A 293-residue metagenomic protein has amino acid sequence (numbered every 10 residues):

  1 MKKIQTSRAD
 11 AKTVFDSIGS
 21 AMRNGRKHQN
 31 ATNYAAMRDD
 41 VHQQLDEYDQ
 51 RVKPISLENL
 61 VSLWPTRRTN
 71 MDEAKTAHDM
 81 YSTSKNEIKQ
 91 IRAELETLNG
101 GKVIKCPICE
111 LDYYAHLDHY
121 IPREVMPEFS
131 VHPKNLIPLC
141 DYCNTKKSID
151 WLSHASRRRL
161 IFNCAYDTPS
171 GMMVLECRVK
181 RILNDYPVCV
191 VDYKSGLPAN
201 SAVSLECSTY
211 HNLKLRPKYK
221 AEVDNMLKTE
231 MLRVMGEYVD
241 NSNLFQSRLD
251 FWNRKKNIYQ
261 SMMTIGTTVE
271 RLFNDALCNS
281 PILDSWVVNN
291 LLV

Functional and structural regions predicted by a protein language model:
M1-H28, V203-V293: C-terminal, charged low-complexity interaction regions
K2-I88: N-terminal accessory alpha/beta regions
D10, T69-A74, H132, P138-C140 (+2 more regions): Alpha-helix initiation/capping motif
S82-L95, D118-V125: Short Cys/His-rich Zn2+-coordinating modules
A93-H116, C140: Short cysteine-rich loop/turn motifs with clustered Cys
Y113-L197: Glycine- and acidic-residue-rich phosphate-binding/metal-coordinating active-site segment common to enzymes that handle
V179-A221: Short flanking/linker segments adjacent to small metal-binding domains or redox-active Cys/His motifs
